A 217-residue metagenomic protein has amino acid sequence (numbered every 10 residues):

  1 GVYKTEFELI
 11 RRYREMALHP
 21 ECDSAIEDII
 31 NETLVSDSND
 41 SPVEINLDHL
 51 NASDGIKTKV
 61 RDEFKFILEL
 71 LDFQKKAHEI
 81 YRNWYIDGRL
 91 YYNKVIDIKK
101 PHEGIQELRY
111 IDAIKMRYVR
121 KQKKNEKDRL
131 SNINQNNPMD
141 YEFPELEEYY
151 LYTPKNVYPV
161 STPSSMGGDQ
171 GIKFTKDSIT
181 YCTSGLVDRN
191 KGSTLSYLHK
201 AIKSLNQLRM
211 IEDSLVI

Functional and structural regions predicted by a protein language model:
G1-E32, F73-I217: Structured, contiguous alpha/beta core segments that scaffold functional sites
T33, S38-L50: Low-complexity, highly charged intrinsically disordered N-terminal segments that act as targeting/localization
E63-K76: Short linear interaction motifs
